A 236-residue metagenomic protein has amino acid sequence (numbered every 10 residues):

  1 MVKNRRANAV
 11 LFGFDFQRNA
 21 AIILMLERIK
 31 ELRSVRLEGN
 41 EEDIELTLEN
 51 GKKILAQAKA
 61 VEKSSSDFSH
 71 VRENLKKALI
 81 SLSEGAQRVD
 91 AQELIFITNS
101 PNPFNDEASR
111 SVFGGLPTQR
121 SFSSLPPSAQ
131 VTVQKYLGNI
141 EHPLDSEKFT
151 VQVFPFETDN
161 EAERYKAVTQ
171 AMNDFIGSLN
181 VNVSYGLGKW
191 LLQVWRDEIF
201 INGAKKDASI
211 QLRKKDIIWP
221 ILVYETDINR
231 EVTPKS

Functional and structural regions predicted by a protein language model:
M1-V10, A60-S236: Acidic metal-coordinating catalytic centers involved in nucleic-acid phosphodiester chemistry
R6-L11, D15-I80: Catalytic centers of nucleases
